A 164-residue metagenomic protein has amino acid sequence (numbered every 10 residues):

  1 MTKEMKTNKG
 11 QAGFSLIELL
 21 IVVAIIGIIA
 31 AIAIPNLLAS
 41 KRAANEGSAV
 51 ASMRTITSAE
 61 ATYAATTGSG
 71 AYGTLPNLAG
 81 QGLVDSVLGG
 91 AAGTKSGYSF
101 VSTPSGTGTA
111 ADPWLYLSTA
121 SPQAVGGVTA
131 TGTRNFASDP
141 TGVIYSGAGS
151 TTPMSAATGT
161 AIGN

Functional and structural regions predicted by a protein language model:
M1-L16: N-terminal leader/signal peptides at the extreme start of proteins
L20-N36: Alpha-helical hydrophobic helix detector
A31, E46, T62: Functionally critical, cavity-lining and gating residues within the transmembrane helices of 12-TM secondary
N36-M53: Aliphatic-rich helix starts adjacent to a transmembrane/signal segment
T55-G132, S138-T141, A148, T158-N164: Extracellular/periplasmic head regions of type IV pilus-like filament subunits
S150-M154: A short acidic/small-residue loop/turn micro-motif
